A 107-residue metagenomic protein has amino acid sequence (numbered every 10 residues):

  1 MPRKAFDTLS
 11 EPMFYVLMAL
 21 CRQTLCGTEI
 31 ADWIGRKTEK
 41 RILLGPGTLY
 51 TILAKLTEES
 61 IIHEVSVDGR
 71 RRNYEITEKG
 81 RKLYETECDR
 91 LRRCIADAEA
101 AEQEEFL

Functional and structural regions predicted by a protein language model:
M1-T8, C94: Intrinsically disordered, low-complexity serine/threonine- and proline-rich regulatory segments
K4-A5, H63, L107: Short, contiguous hydrophobic alpha-helices characteristic of membrane insertion segments
F6-T48: N-terminal helix-turn-helix DNA-binding core of bacterial DNA-binding proteins
A19-R22, R41, V65, L83 (+1 more regions): Histidine kinase transmitter module recognition
Y50-K55: Short, hydrophobic-biased segments on the C-terminal half of alpha helices that form "recognition helices"
T57-G69, E75: Beta-hairpin "wing" of winged helix-turn-helix
G69-C88: Basic, amphipathic "hinge/linker" alpha-helix immediately C-terminal to the N-terminal HTH DNA-binding motif
K82-L107: Amphipathic alpha-helical dimerization/coiled-coil segments that flank or bridge DNA-binding/regulatory modules
